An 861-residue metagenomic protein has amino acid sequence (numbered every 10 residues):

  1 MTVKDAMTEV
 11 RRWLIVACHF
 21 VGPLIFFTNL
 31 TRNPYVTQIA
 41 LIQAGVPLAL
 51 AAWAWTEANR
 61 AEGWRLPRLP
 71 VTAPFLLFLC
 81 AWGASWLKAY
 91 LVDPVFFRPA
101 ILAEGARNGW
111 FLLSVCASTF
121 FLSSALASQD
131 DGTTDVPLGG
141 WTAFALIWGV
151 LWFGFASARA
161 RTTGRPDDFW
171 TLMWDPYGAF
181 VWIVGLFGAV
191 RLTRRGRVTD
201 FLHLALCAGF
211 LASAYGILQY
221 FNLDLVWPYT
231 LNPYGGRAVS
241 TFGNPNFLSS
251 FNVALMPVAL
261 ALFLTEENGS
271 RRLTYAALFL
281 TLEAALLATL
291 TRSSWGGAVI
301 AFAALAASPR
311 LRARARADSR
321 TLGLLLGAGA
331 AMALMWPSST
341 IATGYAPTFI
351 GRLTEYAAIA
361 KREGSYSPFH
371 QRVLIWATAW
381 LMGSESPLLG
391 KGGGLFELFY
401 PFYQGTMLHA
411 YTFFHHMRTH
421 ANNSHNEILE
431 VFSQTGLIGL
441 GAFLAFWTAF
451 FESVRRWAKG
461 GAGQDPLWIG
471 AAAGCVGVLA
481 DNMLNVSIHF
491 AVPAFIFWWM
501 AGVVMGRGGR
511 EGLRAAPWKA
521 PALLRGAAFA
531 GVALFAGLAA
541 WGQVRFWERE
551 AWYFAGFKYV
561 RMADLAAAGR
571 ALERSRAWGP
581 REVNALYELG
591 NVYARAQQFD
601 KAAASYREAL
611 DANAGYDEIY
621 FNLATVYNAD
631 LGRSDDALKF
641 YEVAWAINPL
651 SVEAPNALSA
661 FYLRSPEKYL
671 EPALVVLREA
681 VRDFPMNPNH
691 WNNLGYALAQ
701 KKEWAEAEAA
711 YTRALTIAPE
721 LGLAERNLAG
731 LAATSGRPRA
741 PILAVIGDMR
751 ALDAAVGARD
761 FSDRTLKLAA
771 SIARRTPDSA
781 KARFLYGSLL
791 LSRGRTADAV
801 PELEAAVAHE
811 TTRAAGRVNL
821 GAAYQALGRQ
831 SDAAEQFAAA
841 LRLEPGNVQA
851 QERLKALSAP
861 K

Functional and structural regions predicted by a protein language model:
T2-T28, Q43-W55, L76-L87, N108-G236 (+7 more regions): Alpha-helical transmembrane segments of multi-pass inner-membrane proteins
D93-P99, G164-P166, Q219, D224-V239 (+4 more regions): Interfacial juxtamembrane loops and adjacent helix segments that form the catalytic/substrate-binding surfaces
W336-G351, L524-A563: Hydrophobic alpha-helical transmembrane segments in integral membrane proteins
E548-W552, V583-N584, D617-E618, V652-E653 (+6 more regions): Helix-start (N-cap) detector for alpha-helical repeat units in TPR-like alpha-solenoids, especially tetratricopeptide
F557, N591, T625-V626, A660 (+5 more regions): Residue-level recognition of tetratricopeptide repeat
A563-R570, A596-E608, A629-V643, R664-E679 (+6 more regions): Structural signature of tandem alpha-helical TPR/SEL1-like repeats, specifically the intra-repeat loop/turn
W578, A612, I647, D683-F684 (+4 more regions): Structural marker of alpha-solenoid helical repeat scaffolds
